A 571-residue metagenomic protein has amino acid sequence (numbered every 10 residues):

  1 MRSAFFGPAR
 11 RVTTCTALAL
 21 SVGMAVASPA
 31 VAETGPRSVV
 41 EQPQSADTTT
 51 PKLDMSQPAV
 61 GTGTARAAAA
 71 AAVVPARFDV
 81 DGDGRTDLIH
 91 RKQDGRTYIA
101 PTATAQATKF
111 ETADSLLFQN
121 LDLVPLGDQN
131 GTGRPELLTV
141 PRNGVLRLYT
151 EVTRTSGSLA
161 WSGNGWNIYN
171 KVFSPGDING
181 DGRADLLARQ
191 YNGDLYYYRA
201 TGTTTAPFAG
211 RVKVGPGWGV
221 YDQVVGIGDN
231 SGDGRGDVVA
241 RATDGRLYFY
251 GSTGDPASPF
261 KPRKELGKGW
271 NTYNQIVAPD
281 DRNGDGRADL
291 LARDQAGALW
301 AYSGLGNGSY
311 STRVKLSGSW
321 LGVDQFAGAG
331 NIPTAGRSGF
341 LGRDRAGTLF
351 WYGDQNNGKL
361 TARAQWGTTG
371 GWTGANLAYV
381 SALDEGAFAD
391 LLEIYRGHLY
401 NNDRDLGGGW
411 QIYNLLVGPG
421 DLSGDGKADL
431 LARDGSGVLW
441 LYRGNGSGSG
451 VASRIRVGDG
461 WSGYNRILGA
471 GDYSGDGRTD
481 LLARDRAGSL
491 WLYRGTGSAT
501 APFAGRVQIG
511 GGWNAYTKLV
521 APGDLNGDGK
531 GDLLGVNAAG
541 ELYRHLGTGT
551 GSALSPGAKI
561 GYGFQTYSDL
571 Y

Functional and structural regions predicted by a protein language model:
R2-Y571: Trp/Gly-enriched beta-strand/coil motifs that build multi-repeat beta-propeller-like domains and related W-rich binding
